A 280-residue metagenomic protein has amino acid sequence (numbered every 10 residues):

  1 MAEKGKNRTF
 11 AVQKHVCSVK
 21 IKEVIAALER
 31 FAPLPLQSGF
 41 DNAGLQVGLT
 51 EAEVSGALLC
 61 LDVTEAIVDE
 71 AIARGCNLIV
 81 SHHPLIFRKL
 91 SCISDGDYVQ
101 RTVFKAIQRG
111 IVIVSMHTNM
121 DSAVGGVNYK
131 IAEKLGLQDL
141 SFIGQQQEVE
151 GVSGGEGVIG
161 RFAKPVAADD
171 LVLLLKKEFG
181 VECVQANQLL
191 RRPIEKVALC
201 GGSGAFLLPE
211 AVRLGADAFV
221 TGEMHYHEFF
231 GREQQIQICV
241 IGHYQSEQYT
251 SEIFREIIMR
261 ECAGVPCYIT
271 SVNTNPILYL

Functional and structural regions predicted by a protein language model:
E3-L280: Hydrophobic structural segments
